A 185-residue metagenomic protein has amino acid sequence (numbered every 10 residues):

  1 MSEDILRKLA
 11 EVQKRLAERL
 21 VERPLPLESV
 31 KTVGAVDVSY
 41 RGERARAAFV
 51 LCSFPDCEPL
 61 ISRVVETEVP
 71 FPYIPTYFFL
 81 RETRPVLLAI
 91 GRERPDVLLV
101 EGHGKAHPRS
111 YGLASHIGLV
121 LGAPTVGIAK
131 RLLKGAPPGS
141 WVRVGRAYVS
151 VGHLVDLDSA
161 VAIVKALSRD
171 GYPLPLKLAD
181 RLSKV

Functional and structural regions predicted by a protein language model:
E3-L20, S62-R63, T83, G91-E93 (+1 more regions): C-terminal binding/interaction regions
L20-S29: A short acidic-Thr-Gly-centered motif at the start of a beta-strand
K31-Y40: Two-metal-ion RNase H-like nuclease active-site motif
R41-R94: A glycine-rich, hydrophobic loop/mini-helix early in the fold
A106-G139: A contiguous pocket-lining binding segment that forms or flanks enzyme active sites
